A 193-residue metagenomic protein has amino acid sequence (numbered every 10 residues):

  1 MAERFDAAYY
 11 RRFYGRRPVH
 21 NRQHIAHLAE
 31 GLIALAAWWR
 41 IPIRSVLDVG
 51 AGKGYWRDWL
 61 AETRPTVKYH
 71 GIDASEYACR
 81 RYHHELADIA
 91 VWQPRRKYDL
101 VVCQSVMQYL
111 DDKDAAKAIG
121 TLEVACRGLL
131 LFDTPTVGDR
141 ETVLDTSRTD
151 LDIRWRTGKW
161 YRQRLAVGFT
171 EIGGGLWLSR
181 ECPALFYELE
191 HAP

Functional and structural regions predicted by a protein language model:
M1-R96, L110-V124, G128-P193: Class I (Rossmann-like) S-adenosyl-L-methionine-dependent methyltransferase catalytic domain, capturing the SAM-binding
V102: A conserved beta-strand element that flanks and buttresses the S-adenosyl-L-methionine
V106: Hydrophobic adenine-recognition pocket in adenosine-nucleotide-binding enzymes
